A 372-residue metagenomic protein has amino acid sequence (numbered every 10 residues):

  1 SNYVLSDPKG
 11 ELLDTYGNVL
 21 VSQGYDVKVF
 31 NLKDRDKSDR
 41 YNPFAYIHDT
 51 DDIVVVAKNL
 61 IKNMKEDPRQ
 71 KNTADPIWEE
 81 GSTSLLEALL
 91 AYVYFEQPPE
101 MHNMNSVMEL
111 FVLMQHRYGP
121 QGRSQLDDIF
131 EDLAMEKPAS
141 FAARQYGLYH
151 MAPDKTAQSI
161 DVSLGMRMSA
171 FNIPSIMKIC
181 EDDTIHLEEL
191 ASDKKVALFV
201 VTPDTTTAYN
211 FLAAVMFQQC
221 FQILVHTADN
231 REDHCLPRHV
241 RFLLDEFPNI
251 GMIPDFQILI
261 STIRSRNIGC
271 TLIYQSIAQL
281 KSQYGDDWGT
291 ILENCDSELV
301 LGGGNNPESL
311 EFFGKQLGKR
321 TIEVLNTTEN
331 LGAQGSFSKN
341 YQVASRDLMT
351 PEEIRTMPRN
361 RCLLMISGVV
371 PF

Functional and structural regions predicted by a protein language model:
S1-I268, Q283-Y284, E352-F372: P-loop NTPase motor domains
I260-S367: Conserved ATP-driven motor cores of ASCE-family P-loop NTPases powering translocation/secretion/packaging/pilus
